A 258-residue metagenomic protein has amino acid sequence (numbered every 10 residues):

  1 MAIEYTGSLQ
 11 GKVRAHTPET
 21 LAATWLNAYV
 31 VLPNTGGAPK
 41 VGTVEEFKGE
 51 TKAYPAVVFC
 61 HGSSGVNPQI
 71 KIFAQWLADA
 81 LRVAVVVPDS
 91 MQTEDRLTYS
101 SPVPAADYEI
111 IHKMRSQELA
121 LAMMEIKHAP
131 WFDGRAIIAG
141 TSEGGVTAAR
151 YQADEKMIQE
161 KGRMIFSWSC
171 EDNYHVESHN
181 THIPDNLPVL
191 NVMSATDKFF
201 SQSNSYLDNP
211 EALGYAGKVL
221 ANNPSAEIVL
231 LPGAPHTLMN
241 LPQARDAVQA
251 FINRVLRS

Functional and structural regions predicted by a protein language model:
M1-E45, N209-P210: N-terminal targeting or regulatory segments adjacent to alpha/beta-hydrolase or S9 domains
A23-W131: Serine-hydrolase catalytic machinery in alpha/beta-hydrolase-like enzymes
S64, M91-E94, C170, D197 (+1 more regions): Alpha/beta-hydrolase active-site loop signature
S64-P68, W168-H175, T237-N240: Acidic-and-aromatic substrate-binding clefts and catalytic sites of carbohydrate-active enzymes
D89, A139-T141, F166-S167, V192 (+1 more regions): Alpha/beta-hydrolase-fold catalytic nucleophile elbow
M124-I183: Primarily recognizes the serine-hydrolase "nucleophile elbow" in alpha/beta-hydrolase and SGNH/GDSL folds
G162-E227: The feature captures the conserved acid-bearing segment of alpha/beta-hydrolase catalytic domains
N222-S258: C-terminal catalytic histidine-bearing segment of alpha/beta-hydrolase fold enzymes
